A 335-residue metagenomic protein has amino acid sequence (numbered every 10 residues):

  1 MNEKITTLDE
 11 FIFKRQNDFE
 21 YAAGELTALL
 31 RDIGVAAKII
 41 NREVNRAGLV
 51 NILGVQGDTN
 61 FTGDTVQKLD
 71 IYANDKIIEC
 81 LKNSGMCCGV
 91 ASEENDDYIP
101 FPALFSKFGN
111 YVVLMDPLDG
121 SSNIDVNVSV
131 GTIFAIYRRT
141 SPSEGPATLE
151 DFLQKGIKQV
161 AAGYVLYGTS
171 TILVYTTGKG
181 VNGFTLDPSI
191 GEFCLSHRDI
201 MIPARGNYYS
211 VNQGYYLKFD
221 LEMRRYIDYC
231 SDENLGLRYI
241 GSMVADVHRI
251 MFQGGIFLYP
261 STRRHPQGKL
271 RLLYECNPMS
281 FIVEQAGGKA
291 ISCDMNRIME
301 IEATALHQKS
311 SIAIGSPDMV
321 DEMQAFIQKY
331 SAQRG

Functional and structural regions predicted by a protein language model:
M1-N51, D58-T59, I71-G335: IMPase-like, lithium-sensitive Mg2+-dependent phosphomonoesterase catalytic core
D64-Q67: Alpha-helical scaffold segments that form or flank carboxylate-/histidine-based iron centers
